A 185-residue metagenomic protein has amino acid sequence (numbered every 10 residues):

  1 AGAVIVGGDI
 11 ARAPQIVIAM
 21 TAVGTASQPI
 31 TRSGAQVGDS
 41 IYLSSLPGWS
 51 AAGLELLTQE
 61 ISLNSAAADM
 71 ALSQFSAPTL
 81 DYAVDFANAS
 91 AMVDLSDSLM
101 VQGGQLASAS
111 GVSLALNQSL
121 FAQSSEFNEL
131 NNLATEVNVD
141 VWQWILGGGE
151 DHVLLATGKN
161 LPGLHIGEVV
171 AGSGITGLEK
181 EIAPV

Functional and structural regions predicted by a protein language model:
A1-V185: Helix-biased detector of long, well-ordered alpha-helical tracts
